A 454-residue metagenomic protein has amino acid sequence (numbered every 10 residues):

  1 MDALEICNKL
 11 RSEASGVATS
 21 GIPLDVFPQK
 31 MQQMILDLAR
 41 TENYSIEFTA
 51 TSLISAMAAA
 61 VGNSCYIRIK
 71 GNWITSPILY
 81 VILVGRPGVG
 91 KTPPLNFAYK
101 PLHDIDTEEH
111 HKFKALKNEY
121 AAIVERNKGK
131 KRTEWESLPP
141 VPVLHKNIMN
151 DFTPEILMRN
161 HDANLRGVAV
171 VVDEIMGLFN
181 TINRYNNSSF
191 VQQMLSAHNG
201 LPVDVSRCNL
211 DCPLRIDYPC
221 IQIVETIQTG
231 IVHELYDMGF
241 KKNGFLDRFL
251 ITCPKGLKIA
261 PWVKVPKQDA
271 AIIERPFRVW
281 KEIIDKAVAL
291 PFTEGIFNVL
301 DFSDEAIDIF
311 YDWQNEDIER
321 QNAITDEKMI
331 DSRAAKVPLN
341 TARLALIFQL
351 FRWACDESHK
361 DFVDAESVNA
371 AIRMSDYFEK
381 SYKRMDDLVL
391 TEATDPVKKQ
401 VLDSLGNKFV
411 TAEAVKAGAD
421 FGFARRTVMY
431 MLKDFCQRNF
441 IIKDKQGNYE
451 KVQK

Functional and structural regions predicted by a protein language model:
M1-K454: Phosphate-handling catalytic cores of nucleic-acid transaction enzymes
